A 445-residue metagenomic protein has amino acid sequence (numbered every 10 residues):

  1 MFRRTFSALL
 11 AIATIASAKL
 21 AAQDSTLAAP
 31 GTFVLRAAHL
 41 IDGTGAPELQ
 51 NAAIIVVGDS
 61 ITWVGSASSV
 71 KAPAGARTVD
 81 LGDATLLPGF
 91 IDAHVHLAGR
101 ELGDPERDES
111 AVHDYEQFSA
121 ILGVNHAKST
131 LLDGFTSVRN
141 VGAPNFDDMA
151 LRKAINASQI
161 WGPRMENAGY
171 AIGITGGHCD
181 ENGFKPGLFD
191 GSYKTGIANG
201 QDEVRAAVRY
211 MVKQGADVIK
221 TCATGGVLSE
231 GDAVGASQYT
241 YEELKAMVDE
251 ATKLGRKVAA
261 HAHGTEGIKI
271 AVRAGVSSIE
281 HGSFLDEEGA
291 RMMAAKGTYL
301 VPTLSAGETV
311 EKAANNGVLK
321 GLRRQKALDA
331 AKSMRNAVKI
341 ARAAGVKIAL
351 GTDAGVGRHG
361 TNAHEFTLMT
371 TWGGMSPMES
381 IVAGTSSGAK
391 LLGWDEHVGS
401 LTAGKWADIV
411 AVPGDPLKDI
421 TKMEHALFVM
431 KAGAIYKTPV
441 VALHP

Functional and structural regions predicted by a protein language model:
D24-L27, G31, L40, G45-L87: Histidine-rich, glycine-flanked metal-binding segment
T85-Q159, T175-H178, E242, E266 (+1 more regions): Metal-associated gating/positioning segment near the N- to mid-region
A98-S119, T175-Y193, V227-Y241, K296-A331: Active-site gating loops and adjacent loop-to-helix segments of metal-dependent hydrolytic enzymes
E101-P105, D148, H178, S229-G231 (+6 more regions): Histidine/acidic-residue-rich catalytic or RNA/ligand-binding cores of hydrolases and nuclease-related proteins
E109, K253, K257, L319-L322 (+1 more regions): His/Asp/Glu-enriched, well-ordered alpha-helical/loop segment that forms or immediately abuts the divalent-metal
L122-D148, G162-A171, A216-S229, K257 (+3 more regions): Divalent metal-dependent hydrolysis catalytic cores, especially in the metallo-beta-lactamase
K153-A171, V234-A260, G297, V301-S305: Alpha-helix-loop-beta-strand connector modules within alpha/beta enzyme cores
S192-A274: Metal-dependent enolase-superfamily TIM-barrel catalytic cores that perform enediolate-based chemistry
